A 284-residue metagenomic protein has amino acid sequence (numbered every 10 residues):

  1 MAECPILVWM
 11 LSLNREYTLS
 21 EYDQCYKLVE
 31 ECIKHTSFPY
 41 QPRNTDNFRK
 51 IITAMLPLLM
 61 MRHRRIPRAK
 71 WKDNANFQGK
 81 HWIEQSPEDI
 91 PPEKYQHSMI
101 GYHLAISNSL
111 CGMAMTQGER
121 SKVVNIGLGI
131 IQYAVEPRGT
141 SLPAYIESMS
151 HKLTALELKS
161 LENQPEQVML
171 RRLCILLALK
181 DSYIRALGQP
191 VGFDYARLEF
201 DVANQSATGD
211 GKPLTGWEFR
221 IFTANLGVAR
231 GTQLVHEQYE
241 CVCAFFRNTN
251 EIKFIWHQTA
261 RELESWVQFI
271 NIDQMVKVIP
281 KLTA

Functional and structural regions predicted by a protein language model:
M1-A284: Core catalytic alpha/beta fold that binds nucleotide/phospho-ligands
